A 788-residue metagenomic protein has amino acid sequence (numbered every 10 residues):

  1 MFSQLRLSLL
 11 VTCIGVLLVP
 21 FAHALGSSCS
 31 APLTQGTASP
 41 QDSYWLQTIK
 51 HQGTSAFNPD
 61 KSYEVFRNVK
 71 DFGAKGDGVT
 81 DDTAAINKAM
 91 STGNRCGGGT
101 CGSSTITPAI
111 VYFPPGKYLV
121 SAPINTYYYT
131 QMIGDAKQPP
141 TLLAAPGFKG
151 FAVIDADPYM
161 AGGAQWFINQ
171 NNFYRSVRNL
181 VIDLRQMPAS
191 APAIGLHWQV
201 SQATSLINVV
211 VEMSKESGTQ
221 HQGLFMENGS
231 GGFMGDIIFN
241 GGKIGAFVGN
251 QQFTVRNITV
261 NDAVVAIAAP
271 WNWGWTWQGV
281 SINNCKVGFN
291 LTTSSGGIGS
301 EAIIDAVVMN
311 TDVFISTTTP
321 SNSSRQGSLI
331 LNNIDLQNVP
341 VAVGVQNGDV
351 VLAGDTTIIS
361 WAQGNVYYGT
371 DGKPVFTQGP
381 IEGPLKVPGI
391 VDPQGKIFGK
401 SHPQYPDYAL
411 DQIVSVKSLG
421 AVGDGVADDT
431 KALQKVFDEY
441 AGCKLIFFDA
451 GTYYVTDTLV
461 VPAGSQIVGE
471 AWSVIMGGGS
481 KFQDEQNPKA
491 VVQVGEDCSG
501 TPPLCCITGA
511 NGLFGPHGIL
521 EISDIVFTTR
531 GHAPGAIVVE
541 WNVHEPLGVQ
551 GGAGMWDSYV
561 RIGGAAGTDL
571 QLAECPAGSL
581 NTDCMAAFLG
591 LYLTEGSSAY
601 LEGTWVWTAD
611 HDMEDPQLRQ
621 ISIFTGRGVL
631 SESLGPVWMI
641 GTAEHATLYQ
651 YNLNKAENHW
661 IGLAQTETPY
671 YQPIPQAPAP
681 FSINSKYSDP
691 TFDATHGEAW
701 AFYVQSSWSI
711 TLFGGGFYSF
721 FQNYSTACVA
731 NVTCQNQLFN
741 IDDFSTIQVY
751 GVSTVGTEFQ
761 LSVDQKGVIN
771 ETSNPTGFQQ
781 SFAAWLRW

Functional and structural regions predicted by a protein language model:
F2-I110, P123-Y128, D135-N208, M213-E216 (+15 more regions): Extracellular "leader-to-stem" segments immediately downstream of a signal peptide or signal-anchor in secreted/lumenal
P108-K117, S121-T130, G442-I467, T647-L648 (+1 more regions): Conserved SET/PR-domain catalytic core that frames the SAM/AdoMet-binding pocket
P115-K117, A136, V526, K655 (+1 more regions): Residues that form ligand- and interface-recognition hot spots within folded domains
I133-D135, Q466-A471, N652, W660-L663 (+1 more regions): Short hydrophobic/aromatic-enriched beta-strand-loop microsegments
G242-I244, A263-V265, T647-Y649: Alpha-solenoid ARM/HEAT helical repeat scaffolds used for protein-protein interactions
W271, T293, T319, A450 (+7 more regions): Active-site proximal loops enriched in glycine and acidic residues that flank catalytic Cys/His/Asp and coordinate
K435, E439-Y440, L445-Y454, T458 (+7 more regions): C-terminal, well-structured subdomains that either form a transmembrane helix-short loop-helix hairpin in multi-pass
